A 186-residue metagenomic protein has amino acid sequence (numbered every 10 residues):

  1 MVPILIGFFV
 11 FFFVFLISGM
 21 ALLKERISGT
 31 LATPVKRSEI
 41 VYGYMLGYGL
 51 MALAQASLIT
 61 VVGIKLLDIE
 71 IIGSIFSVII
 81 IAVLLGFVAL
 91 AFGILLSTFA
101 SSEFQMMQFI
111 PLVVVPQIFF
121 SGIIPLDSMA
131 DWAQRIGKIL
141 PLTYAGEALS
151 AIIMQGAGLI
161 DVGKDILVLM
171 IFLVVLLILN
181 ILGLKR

Functional and structural regions predicted by a protein language model:
M1-S57, K65-I75, Q108, M154-R186: Transmembrane helix-boundary elements of multi-pass transport/secretion proteins, especially ABC-type permease modules
L16-M20, T60, I64, I94 (+2 more regions): Transmembrane alpha-helix boundary and packing residues in multipass membrane permease domains and related
T30-T33, T60, T98, T143: Residue-identity detector for threonine
E70-R186: Membrane-spanning alpha-helical segments of multipass transporters and channels
